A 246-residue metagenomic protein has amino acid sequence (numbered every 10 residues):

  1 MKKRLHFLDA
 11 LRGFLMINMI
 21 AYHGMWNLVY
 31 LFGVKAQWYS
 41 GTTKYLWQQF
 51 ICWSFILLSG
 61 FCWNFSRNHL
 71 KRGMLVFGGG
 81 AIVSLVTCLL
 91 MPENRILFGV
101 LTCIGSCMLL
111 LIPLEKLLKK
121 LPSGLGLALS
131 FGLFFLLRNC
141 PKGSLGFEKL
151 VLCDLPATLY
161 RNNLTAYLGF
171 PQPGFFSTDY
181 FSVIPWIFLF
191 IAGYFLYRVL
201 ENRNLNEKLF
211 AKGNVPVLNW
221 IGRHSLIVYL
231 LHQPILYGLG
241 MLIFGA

Functional and structural regions predicted by a protein language model:
M1-A246: Alpha-helical transmembrane segments and their immediate juxtamembrane cytosolic regions
